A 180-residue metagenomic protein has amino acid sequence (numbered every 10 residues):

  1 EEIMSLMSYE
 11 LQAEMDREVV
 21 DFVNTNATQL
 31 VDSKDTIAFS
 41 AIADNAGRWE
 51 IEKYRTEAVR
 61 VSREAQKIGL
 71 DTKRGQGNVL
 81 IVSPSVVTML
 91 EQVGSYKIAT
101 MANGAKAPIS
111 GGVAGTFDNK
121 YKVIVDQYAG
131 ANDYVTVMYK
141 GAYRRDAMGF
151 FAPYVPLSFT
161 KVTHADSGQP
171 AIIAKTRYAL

Functional and structural regions predicted by a protein language model:
E1, V93-L180: Sequence/fold signature of self-assembling virion shell proteins
E1-V31, L80, G168, I172-T176: Long, contiguous amphipathic alpha-helices that act as assembly "spine/axial" helices in icosahedral shell and virion
E2, E10, E14, E18 (+5 more regions): Glutamate identity and glutamate-enriched acidic tracts
M4, V19-V23, V31, V59-V61 (+10 more regions): Extended aliphatic helical segments
E14, E18, V86-E91, A131-N132 (+1 more regions): Flexible loop/turn segments at secondary-structure boundaries
D16, V20-L30, K34, A38 (+2 more regions): A broadly tuned "polar low-complexity/structure-edge" signature
D32-K106: Extended, solvent-exposed, turn-rich assembly/linker loops in the middle of proteins
